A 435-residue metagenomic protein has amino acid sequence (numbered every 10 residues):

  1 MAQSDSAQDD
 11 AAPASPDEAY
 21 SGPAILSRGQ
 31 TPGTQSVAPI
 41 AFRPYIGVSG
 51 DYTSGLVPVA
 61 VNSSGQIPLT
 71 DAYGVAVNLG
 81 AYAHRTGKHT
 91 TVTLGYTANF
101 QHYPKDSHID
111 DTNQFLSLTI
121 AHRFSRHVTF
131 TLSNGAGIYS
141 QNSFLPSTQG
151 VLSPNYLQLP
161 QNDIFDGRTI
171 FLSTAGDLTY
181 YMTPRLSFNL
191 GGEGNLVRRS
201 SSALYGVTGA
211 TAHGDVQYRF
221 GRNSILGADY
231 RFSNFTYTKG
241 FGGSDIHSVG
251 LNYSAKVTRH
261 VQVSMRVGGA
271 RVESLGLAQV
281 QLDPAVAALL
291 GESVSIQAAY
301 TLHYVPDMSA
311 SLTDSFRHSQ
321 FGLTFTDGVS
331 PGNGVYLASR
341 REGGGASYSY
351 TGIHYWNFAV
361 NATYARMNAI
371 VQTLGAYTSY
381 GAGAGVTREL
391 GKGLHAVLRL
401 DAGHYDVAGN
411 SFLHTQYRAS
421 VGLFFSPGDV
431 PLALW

Functional and structural regions predicted by a protein language model:
A2-W435: Gram-negative and organellar
